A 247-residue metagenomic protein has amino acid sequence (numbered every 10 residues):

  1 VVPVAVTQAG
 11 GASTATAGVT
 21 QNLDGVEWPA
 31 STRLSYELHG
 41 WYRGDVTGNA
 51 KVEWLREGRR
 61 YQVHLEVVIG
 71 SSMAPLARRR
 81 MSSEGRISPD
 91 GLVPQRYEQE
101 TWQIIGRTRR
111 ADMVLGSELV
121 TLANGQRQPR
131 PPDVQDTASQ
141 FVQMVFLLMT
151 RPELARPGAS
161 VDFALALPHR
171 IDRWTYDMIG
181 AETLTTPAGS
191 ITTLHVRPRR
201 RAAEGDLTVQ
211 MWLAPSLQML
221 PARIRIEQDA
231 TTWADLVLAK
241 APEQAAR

Functional and structural regions predicted by a protein language model:
V1-L115, E153-R247: Acidic, serine/threonine-rich low-complexity disordered tracts
T108-T150: Hydrophobic, well-structured mid-protein blocks that either form specific transmembrane helices
